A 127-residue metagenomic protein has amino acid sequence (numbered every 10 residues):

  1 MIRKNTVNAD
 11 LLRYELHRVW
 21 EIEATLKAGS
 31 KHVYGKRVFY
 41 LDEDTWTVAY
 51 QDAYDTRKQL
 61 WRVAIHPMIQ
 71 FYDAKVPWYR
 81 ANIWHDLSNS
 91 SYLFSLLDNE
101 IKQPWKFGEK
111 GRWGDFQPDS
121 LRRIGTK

Functional and structural regions predicted by a protein language model:
K4-V7, E15-G111: Gly/Pro-enriched, hydrophobic low-complexity segments that function as extracytoplasmic propeptides/linkers
E109-K127: Gram-negative outer-membrane assembly/targeting C-terminal domains
